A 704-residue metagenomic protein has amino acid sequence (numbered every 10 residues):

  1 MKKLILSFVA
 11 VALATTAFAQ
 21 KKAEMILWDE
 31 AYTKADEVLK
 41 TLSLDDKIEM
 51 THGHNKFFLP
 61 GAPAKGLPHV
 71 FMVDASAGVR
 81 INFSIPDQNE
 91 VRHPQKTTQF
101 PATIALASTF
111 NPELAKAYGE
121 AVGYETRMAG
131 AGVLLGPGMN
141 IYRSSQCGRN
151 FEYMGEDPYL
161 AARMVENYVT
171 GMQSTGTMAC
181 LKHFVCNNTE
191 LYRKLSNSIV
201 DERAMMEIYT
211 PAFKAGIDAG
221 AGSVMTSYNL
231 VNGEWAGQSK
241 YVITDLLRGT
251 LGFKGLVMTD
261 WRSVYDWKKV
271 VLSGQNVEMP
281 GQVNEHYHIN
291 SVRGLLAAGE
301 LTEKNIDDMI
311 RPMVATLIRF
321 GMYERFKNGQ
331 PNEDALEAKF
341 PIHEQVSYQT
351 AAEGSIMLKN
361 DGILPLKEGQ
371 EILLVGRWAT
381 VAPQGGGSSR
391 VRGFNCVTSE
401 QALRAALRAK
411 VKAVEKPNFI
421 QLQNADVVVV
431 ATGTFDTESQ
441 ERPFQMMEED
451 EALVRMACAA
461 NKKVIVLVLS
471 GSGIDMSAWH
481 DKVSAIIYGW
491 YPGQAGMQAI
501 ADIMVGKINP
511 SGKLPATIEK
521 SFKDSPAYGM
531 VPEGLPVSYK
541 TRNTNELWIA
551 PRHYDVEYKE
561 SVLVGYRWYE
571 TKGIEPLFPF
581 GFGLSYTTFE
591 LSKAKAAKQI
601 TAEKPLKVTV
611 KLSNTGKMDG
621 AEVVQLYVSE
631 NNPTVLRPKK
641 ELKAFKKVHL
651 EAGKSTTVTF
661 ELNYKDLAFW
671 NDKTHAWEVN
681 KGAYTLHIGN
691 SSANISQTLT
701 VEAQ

Functional and structural regions predicted by a protein language model:
M1-E24: Bacterial Sec-dependent N-terminal signal peptides
K3-L4, T126, T698: Intrinsic disorder/low-complexity segments enriched in polar/small residues
F18-F669, A676-S692, E702: Glycoside hydrolase catalytic-domain context in secreted enzymes
S696-Q704: Intrinsically disordered, low-complexity regulatory regions in eukaryotic proteins
